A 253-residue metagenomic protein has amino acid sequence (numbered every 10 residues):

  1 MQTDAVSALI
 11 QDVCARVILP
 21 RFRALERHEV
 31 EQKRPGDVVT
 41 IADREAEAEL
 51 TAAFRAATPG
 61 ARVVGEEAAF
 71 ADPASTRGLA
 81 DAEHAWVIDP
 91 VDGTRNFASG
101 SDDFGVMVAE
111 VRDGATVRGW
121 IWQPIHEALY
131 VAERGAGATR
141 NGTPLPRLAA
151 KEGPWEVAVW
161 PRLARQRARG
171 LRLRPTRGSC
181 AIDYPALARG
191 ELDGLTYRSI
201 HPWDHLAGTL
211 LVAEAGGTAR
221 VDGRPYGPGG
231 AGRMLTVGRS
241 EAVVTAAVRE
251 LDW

Functional and structural regions predicted by a protein language model:
M1-V91: N-terminal subdomain of lithium-sensitive/metallo-dependent phosphomonoesterases centered on the IMPase/IPPase/PAP
I18-R21, D43, F54, T94 (+4 more regions): Residue-level signal for inorganic ion chemistry
R44, E67, P90-G93, P124 (+2 more regions): Generic detector of well-ordered alpha-helical packing
R77-G135, T139: DPxDG-like acidic metal-binding loop motif
R140-R147: A structural micro-motif at secondary-structure boundaries
L148-W253: An extended, acidic
